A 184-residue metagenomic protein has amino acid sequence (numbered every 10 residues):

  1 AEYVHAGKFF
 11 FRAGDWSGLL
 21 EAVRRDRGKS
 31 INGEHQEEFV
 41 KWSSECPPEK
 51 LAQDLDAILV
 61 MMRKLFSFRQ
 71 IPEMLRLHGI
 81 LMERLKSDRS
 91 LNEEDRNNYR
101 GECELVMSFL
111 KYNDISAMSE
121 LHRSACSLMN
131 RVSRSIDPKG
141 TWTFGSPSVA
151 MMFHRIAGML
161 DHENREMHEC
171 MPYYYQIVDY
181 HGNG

Functional and structural regions predicted by a protein language model:
A1-F68, E73, L77-I80: Extended alpha-helical scaffolding segments used for macromolecular assembly and cargo binding
E49-G184: Internal alpha-solenoid helical repeat scaffolds
